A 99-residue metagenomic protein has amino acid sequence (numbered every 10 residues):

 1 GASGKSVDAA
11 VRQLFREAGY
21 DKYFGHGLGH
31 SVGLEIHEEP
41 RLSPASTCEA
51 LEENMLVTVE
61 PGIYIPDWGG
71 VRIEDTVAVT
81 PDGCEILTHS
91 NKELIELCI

Functional and structural regions predicted by a protein language model:
G1-I99: Active-site neighborhoods and metal-handling regions in enzymes and metal-associated proteins
